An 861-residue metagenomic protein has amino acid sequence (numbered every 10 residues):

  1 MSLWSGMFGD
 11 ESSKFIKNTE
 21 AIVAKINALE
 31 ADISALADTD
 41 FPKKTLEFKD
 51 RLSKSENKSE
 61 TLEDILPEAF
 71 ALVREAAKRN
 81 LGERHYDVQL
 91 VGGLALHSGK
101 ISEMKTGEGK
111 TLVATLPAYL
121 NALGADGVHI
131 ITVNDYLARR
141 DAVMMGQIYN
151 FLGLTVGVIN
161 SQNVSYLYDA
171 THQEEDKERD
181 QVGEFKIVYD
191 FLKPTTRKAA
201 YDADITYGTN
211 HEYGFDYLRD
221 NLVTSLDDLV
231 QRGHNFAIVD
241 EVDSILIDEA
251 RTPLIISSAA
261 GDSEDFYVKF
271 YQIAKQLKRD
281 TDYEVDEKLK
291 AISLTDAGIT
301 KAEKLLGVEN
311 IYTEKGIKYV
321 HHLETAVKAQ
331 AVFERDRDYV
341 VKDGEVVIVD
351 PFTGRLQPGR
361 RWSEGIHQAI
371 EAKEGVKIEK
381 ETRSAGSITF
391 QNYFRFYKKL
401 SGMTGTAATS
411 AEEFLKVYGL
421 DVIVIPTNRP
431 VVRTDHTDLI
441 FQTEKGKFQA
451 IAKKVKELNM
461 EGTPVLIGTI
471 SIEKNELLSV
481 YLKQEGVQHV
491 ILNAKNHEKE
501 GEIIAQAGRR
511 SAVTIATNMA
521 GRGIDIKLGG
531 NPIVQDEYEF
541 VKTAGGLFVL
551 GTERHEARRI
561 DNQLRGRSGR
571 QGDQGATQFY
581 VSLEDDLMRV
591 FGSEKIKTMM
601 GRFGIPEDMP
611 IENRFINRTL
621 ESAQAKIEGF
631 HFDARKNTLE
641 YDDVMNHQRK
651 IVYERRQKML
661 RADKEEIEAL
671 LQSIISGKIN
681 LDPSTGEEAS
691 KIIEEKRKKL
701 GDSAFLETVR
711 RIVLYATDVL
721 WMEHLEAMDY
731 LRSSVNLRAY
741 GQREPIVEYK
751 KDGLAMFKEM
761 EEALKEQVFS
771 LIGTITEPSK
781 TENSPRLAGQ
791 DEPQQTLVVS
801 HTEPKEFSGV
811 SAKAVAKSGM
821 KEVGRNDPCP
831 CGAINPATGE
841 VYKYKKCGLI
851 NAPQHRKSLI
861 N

Functional and structural regions predicted by a protein language model:
M1-G604, E654: Conserved P-loop NTPase motor core
E11-K14, T61, D608-I611, F615 (+5 more regions): Non-transmembrane, amphipathic alpha-helical segments
E20, N27, N459, E628 (+7 more regions): Short amphipathic alpha-helical segments with heptad-repeat character
I22, L29, L36, K44 (+9 more regions): Heptad-repeat coiled-coil/leucine-zipper interface motif in alpha-helices, recognizing the periodic a/d hydrophobic core
L66-R74, L96, T206, L294-D296 (+8 more regions): Core structural elements
N160, D421-V424, E612, N617-E628 (+2 more regions): Long, non-coiled-coil amphipathic alpha-helical linker/lever segments that couple catalytic cores to other domains
L277, E539-E694, A704-F705, L725: C-terminal helicase module of SF1/SF2 nucleic-acid helicases/translocases
K626, I651, R655-N861: Acidic/negatively charged segments and metal-coordination signatures
